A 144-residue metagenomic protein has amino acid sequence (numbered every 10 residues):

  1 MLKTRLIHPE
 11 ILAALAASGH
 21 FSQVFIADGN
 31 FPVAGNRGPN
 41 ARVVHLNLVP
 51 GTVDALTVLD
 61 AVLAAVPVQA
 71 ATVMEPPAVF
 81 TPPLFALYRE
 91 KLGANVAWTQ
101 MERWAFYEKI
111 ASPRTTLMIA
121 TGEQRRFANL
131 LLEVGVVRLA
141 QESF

Functional and structural regions predicted by a protein language model:
M1-L48: Long, hydrophobic N-terminal alpha-helical segment
L2, L6-E10, G19, P50-T57 (+2 more regions): Conserved active-site and cofactor/substrate-binding residues in soluble primary-metabolism enzymes
A14, S18-S22, A61-Q69, L87-N95 (+1 more regions): Change "in soluble alpha/beta enzymes" to "in soluble alpha/beta proteins
G19-S22, N40-A41, P67-V68, P113-T115 (+1 more regions): Short coil/turn connectors at secondary-structure junctions
N30-G35, N40-V43, L63, Y88-E90 (+1 more regions): Short, solvent-exposed amphipathic alpha-helical segments in soluble enzyme and RNA/protein-processing domains
P32-N36, V53, P82, A140: Short acidic/glycine-rich loop or secondary-structure boundary segments that cap or lie
N36, N40-A70: A phosphate-binding glycine/aspartate-rich beta-alpha loop in the early core of alpha/beta enzymes
E75, F80-F144: Glycine-rich, aromatic-bearing surface loops/beta-hairpins
